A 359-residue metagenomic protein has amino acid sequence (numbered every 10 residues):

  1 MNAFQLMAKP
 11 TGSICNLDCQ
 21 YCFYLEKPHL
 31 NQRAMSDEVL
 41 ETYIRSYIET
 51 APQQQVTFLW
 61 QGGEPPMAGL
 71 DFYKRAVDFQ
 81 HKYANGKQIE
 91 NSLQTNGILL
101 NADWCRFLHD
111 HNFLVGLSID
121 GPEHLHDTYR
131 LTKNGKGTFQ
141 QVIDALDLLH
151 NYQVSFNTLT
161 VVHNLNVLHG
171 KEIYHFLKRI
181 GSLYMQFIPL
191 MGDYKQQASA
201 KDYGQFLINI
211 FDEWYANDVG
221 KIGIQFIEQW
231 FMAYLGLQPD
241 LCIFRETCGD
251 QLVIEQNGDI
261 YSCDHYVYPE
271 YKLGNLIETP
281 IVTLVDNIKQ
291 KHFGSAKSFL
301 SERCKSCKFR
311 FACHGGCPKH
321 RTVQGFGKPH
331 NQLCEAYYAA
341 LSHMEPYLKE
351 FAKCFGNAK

Functional and structural regions predicted by a protein language model:
N2-E38: Canonical Radical SAM [4Fe-4S] cluster-binding loop centered on the CxxxCxxC motif and its immediate flanking residues
L6-K9, T57-G63, E90-T95, Q225-F226: Extended hydrophobic secondary-structure segments that form protein cores and membrane-embedded regions
P10-D18, E64-M67, C248, C304-S306 (+1 more regions): Cysteine-centered iron-sulfur cluster-binding motifs in ferredoxin-type domains/subunits of redox enzymes
V39, F226-L235, V282-K289: Short, positively charged
I44-L59, A68-L190: Radical SAM/AdoMet-radical enzyme domain recognition
T132-Q140, D147, N151-T247, V253 (+2 more regions): Radical SAM enzyme [4Fe-4S]-AdoMet core and its adjacent flexible, acidic and glycine-rich loops/tails across
V267-K359: Flexible mid-to-C-terminal extensions adjoining Fe-S/redox cofactors in radical SAM and related proteins
